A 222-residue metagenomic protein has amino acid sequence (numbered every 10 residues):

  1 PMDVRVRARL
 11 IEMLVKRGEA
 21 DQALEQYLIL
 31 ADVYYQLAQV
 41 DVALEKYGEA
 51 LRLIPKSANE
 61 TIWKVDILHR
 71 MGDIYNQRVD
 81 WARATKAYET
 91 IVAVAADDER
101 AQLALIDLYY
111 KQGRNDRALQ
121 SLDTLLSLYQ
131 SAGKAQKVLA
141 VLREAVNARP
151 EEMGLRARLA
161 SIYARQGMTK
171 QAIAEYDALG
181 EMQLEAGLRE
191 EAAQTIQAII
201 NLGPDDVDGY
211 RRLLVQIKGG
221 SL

Functional and structural regions predicted by a protein language model:
P1-L222: Repeat-based scaffolding regions
